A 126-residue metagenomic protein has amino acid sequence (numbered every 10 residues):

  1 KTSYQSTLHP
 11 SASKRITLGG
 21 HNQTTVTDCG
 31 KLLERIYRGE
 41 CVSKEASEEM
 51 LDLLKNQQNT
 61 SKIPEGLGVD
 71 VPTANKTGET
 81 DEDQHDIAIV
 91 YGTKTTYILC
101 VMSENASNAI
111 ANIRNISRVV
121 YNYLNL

Functional and structural regions predicted by a protein language model:
K1-C41: Mid-domain, small-residue-enriched loop/turn segments at the edges of structured enzyme/sensor domains
H21, G30-L126: Structured C-terminal helix/loop/strand segments within mature extracytoplasmic catalytic/sensor domains
